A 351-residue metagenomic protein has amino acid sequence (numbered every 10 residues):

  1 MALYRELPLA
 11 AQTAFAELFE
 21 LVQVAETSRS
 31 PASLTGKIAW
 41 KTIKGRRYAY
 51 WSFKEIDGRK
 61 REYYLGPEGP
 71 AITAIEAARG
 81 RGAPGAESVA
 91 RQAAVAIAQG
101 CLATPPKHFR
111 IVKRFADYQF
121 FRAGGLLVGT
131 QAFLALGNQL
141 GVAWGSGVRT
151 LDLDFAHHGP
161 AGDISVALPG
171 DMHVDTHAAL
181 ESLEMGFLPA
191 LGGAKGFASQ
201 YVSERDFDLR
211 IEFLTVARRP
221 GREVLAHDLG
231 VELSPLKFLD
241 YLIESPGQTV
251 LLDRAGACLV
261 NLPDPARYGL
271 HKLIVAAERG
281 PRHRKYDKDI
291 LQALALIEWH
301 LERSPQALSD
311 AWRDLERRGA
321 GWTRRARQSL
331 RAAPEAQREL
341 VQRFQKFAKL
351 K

Functional and structural regions predicted by a protein language model:
M1-R47, K54-K351: Compositionally biased terminal segments of proteins
